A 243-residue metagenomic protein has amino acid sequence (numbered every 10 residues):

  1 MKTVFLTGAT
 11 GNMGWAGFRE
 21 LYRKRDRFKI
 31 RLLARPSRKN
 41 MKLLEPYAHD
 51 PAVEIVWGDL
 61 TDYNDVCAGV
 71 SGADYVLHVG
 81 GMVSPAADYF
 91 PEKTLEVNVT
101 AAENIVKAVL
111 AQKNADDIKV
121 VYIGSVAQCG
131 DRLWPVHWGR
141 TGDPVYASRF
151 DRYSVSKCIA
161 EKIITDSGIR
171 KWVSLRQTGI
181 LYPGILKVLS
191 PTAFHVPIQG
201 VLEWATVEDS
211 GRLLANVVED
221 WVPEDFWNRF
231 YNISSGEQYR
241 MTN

Functional and structural regions predicted by a protein language model:
K2-K24: N-terminal Rossmann NAD(P)H-binding glycine-rich loop of SDR-like oxidoreductase domains
H49-V97: NAD(P)H-binding glycine-rich loop region in Rossmannoid oxidoreductase-like domains and their noncatalytic homologs
T61, K93-N104, D151, V155-S156 (+1 more regions): Glycine-rich NAD(P)-binding loop of the Rossmann-fold in SDR/ketoreductase-type enzymes
T100-F150: Conserved Rossmann-fold NAD(P)-dependent oxidoreductase catalytic core, especially the SDR/UDP-sugar
S148-D151, T178-L186, V196-E208: Glycine-rich "substrate-gating" loop/helix at the edge of Rossmann-like oxidoreductase active sites
V155, I159, V196-D220: Substrate-positioning beta->alpha
E161-P183: Conserved beta-loop-beta element that borders a ligand/cofactor-binding pocket
V207-N243: Mid/C-terminal beta-alpha module of Rossmann-like enzyme folds, strongest in SDR-family dehydrogenases/epimerases
